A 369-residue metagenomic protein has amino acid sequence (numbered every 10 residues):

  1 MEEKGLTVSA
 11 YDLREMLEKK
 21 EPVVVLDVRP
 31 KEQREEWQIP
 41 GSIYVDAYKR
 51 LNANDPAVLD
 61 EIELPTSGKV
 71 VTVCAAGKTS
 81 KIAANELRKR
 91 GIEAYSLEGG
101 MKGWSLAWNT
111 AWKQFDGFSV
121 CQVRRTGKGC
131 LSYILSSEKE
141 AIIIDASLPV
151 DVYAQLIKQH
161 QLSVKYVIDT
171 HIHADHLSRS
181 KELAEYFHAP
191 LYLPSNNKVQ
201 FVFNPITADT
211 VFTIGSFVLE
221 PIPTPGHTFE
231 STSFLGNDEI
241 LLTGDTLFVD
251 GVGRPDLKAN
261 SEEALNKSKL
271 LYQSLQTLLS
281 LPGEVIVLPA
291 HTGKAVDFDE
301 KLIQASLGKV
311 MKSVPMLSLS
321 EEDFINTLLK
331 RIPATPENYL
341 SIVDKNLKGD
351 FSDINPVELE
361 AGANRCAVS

Functional and structural regions predicted by a protein language model:
M1-T7, N85-R90, T110-A111, Q273-I286 (+1 more regions): Accessory terminal helices/loops
E2-V70, L148, L359: Positively charged, proline/Ser/Thr-rich regional signature most characteristic of the Rhodanese/CDC25-like
P30, W112-H160, F234-T243, D250: Conserved beta-strand hairpin/beta-sheet module of binuclear metal-dependent hydrolase folds, prominently
K31-E32, A76-T79, V150-D151, I172-S178 (+5 more regions): Active-site environment of divalent metal-dependent phosphoester hydrolases
V45, P56-K102: Catalytic cysteine-centered active loop of the rhodanese-like fold, especially the PTP/DSP P-loop
C74, I143-A146, S163-H173, Y192-N196 (+5 more regions): Active-site neighborhood of phospho(di)ester-bond hydrolases with catalytic His/Asp-centered motifs
N85, G129, A141, P149-I222: Active-site HxH/HxHxD metal-binding segment of metal-dependent hydrolases
N237-V287, H291: A contiguous binding-surface segment within folded domains or other stable secondary-structure elements
